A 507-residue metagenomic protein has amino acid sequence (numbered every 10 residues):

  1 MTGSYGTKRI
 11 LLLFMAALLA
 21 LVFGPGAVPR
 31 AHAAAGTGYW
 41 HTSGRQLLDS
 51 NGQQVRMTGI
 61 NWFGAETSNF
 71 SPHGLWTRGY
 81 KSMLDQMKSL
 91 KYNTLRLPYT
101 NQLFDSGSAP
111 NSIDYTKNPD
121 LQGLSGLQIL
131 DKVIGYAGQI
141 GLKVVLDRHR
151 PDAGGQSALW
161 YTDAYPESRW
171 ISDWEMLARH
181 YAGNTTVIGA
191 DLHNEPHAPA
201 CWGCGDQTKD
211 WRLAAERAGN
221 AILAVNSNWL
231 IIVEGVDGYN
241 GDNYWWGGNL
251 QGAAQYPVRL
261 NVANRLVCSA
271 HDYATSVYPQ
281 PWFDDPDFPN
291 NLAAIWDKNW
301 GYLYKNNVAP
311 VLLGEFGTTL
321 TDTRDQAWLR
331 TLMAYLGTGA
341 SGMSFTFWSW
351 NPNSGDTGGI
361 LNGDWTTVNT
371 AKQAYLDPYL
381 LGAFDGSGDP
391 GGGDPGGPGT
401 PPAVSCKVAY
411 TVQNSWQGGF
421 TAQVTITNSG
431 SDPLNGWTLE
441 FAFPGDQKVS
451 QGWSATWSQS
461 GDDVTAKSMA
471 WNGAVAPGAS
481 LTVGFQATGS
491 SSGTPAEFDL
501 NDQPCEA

Functional and structural regions predicted by a protein language model:
P29-R96, P110-I113, K117-D120, G391: N-terminal carbohydrate-binding accessory modules
W76-D152, W211-N226, D325-G342, T346: Aromatic-lined substrate-binding rim segments of carbohydrate-active enzymes
W76-T77, Y161-D163, S168-G189, H193-S341: Extracellular glycoside hydrolase catalytic/binding regions
T323-P402: Aromatic-rich peripheral "rim/lid" segments of glycoside hydrolase catalytic domains that contact and position glycan
T400-G418: Low-complexity, acidic Ser/Thr/Pro/Gly-rich terminal tails and inter-domain linkers that flank the onset of structured
N414-Q423, N435, L481: Short, solvent-exposed loop/turn segments enriched in Ser/Thr/Gly
I426-G430: Asparagine-centered strand-capping/turn motif at beta-strand->loop junctions
P477, T482-A507: Terminal connector regions
